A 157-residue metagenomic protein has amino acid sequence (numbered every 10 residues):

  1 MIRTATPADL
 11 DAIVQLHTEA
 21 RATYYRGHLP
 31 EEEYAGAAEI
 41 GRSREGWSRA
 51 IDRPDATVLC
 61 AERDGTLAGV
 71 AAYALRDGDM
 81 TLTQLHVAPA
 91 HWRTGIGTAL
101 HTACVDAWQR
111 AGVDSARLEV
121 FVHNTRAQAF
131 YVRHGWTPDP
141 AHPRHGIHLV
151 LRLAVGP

Functional and structural regions predicted by a protein language model:
T4-A8, V14-W92, H101-A107, A111 (+2 more regions): Acetyl-CoA-dependent GNAT
P89-W92, L118-Q128, R144-H148: Conserved beta-strand-loop-alpha-helix junction that forms the acyl-donor binding cleft
V132: Alpha-helical residues within the helix-turn-helix
G135: Active-site-proximal glycine-rich helix-loop-beta segment
L151: HATPase_c (GHKL) ATP-binding subdomain of two-component histidine kinases
